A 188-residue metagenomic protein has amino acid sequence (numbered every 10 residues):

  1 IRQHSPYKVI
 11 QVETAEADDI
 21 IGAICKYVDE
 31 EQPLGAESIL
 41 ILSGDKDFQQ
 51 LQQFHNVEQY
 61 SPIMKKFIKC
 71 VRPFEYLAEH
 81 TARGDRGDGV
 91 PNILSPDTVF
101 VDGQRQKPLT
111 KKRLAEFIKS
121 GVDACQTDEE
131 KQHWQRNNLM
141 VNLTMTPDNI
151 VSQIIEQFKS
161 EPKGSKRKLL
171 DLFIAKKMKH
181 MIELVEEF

Functional and structural regions predicted by a protein language model:
I1-E183: Extended two-metal-dependent nuclease catalytic cores across DNA- and RNA-processing enzymes
E186-E187: Short, amphipathic C-terminal "tail helix"
